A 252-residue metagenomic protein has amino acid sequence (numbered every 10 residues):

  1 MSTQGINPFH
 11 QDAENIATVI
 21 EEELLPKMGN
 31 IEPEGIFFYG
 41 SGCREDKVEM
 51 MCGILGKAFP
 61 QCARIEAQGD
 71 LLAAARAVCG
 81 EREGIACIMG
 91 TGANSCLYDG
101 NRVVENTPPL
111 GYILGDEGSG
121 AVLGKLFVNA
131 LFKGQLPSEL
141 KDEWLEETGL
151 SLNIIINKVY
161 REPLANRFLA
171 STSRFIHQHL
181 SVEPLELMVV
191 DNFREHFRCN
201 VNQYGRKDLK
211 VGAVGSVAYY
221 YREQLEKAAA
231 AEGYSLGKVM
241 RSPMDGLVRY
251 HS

Functional and structural regions predicted by a protein language model:
M1-G35, G56-A58, V78-I85, L126-S252: ATP-binding/phosphotransfer module of carbohydrate and carboxylate kinases, centering on a glycine-rich
H10, Y39-E45: Alpha-helical substrate-recognition element adjacent to the catalytic core
G35-F38, Q68: Glycine- and acidic-rich phosphate- and metal-coordinating loops
S41, D70, S216: Cofactor-binding loop segments of dinucleotide-utilizing enzymes, especially the Rossmann-like FAD- and NAD(P)+-binding
R44-E139: Phosphate-binding/catalytic loop of phosphoryl-transfer enzymes
